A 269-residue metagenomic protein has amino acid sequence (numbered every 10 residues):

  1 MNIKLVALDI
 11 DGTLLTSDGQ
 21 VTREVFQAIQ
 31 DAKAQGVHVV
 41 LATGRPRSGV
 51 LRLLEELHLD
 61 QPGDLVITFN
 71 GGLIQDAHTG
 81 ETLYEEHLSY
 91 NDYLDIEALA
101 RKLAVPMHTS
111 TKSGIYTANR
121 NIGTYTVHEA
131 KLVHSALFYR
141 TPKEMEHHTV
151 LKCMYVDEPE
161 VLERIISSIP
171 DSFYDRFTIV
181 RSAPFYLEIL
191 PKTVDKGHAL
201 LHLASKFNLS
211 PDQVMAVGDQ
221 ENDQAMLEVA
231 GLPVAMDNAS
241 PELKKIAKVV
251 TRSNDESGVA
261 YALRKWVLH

Functional and structural regions predicted by a protein language model:
M1-L5, T22, E188-H269: Mg2+-dependent phosphoryl-transfer enzymes with acidic/Ser/Thr/Gly-rich catalytic loops
N2-D18: Asp-based phosphoryl-transfer active-site loop
R23-G123: Active-site phosphate-binding/coordination module
V25, V50-L54, I165, I169 (+3 more regions): Hydrophobic packing residues within well-ordered alpha-helices of enzyme cores
G36-V40, G63-D64, K152, D212-Q213 (+1 more regions): Short active-site oxyanion
E56-D60, L83-E85, T124-H128, K196 (+2 more regions): Short, hinge-like loop/turn segments at secondary-structure boundaries
P62, N70, F173-D175, V229-A230 (+1 more regions): Short, structured coil segments at secondary-structure junctions
L99, L103-V217, N238: Conserved acidic, metal-coordinating active-site core of Asp-based, Mg2+-dependent phosphoryl-transfer enzymes
